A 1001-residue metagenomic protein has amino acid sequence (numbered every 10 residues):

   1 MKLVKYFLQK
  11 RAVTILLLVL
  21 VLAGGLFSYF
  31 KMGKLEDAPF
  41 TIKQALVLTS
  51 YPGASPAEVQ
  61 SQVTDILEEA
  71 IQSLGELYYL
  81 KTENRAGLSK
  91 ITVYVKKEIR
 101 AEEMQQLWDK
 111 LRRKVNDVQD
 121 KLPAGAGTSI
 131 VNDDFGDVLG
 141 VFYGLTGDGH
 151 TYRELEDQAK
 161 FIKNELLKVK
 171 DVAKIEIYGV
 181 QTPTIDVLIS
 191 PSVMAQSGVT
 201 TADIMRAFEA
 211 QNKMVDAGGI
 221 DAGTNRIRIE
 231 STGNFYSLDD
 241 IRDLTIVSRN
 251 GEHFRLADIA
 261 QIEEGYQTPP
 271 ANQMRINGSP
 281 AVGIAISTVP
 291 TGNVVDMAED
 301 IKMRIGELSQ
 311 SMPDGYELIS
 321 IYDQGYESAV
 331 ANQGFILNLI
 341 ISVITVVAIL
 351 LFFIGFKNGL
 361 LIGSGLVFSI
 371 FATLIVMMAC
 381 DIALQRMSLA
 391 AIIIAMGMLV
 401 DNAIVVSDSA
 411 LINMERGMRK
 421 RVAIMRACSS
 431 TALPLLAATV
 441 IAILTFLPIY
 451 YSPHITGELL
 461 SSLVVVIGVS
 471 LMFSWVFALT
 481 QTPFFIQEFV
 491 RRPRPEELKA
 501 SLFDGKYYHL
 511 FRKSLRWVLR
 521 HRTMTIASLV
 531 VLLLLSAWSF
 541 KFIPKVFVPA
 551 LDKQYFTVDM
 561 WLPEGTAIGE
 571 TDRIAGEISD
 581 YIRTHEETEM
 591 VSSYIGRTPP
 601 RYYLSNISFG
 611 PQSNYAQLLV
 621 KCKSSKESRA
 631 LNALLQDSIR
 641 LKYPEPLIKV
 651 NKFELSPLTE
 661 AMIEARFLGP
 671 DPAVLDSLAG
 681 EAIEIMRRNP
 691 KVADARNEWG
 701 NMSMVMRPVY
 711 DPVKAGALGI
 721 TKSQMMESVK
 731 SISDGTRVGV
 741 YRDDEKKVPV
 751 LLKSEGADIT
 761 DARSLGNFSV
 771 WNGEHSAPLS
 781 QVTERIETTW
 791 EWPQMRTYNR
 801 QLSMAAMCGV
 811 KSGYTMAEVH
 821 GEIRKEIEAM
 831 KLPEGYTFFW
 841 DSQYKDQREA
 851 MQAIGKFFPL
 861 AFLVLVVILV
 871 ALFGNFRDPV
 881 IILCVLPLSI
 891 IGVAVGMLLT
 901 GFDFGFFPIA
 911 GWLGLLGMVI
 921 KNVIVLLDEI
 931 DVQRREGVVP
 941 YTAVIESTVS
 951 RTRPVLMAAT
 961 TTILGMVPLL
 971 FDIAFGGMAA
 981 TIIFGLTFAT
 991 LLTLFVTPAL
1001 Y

Functional and structural regions predicted by a protein language model:
M1-K34, T431, L498-P549, E589: Signature of alpha-helical transmembrane segments and their immediate interfacial
Y6, D37, L48, K90 (+8 more regions): Extracytoplasmic/periplasmic membrane-proximal domains and adjacent transmembrane bundles of envelope biogenesis
A12, L20-A54, N116-P123, I449-E458 (+4 more regions): Transmembrane helices with small-residue packing motifs
L16, S55-Q62, I99-K110, L139-F142 (+18 more regions): Solvent-exposed, non-transmembrane alpha-helical starts
G24-K31, I344-L411, V469, V864-R951 (+4 more regions): Hydrophobic transmembrane alpha-helices and their membrane-interface caps in long multi-pass transport proteins
E58-D133, V193-K213, N234, G569-L658 (+1 more regions): Solvent-exposed, membrane-proximal periplasmic/extracellular interface segments of envelope transport and secretion
I321, S328, N332, S407 (+4 more regions): Helix-loop junctions and hydrophobic alpha-helical segments within the transmembrane domains of large membrane
M396-A410, T431-Y451, E458-L498, L618 (+4 more regions): Transmembrane alpha-helices and their membrane-interface boundaries in multi-pass membrane transporters and channels
